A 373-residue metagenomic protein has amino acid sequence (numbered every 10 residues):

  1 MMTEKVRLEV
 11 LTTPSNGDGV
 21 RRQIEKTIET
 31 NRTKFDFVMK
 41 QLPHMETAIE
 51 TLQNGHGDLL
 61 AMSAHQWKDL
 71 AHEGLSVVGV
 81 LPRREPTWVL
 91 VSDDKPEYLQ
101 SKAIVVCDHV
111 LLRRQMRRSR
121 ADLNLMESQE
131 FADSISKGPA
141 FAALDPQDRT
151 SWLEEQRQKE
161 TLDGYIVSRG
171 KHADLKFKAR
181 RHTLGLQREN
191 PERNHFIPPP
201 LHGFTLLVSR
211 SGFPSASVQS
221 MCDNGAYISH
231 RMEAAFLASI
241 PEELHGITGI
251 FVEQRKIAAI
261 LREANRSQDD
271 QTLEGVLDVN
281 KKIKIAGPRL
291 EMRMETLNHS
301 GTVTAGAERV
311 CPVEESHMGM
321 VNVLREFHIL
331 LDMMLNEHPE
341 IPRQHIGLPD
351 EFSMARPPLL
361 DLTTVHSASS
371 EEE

Functional and structural regions predicted by a protein language model:
M2-E50, R118-E373: Small-molecule-sensing regulatory modules
A48-V89: Short beta-strand-centered segments that line the small-molecule binding cleft or hinge of alpha/beta clamshell
H56-G57, K102, L162: Local beta-strand N-terminus motif with an aromatic residue
D69, R114-M116, D174: Phosphate- and divalent-cation-binding pockets in alpha/beta enzyme and binding domains that engage nucleotide-derived
G74-L81, Y98-L99, Q115, S119-Q129: A short alpha->loop->secondary-structure connector
L90-V105, S119: Flexible hinge/capping segments at coil-to-helix
K95-L99, L112, G212-V218: Short helix-loop capping/hinge motifs at secondary-structure junctions, enriched in acidic/polar residues
